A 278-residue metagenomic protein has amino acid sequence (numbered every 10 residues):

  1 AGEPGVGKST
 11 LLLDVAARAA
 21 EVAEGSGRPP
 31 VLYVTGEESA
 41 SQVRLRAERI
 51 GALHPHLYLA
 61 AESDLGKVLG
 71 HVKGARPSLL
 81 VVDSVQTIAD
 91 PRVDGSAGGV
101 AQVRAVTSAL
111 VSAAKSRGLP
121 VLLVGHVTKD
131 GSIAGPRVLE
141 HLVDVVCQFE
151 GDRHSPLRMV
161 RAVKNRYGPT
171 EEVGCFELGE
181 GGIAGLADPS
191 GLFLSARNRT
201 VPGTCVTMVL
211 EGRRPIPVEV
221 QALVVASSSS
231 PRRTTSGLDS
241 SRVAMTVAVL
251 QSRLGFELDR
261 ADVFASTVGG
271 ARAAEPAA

Functional and structural regions predicted by a protein language model:
E3-V6, T10-S112, S252, D262-G269: Conserved inter-motif catalytic segment of the P-loop NTP-binding fold
P4, T35, H71-V72, R137 (+6 more regions): Replace "in large, NTP-powered and nucleic-acid-processing enzymes" with "in large, NTP-powered factors and other
P4-V6, E37-S41, R49-A52, S63-K67 (+9 more regions): Conserved nucleotide-binding/hydrolysis micro-motifs of P-loop NTPases
R28-P29, P55, G118-L119, H141-V145 (+3 more regions): Short glycine-/polar-rich loops that comprise or flank the Walker A/P-loop and associated switch/sensor motifs
A47, S132-L142: Short regulatory helix/loop adjacent to the ATP-binding pocket of P-loop NTPases
K73-L79, Q86, G151-S240: Conserved P-loop NTPase
A101-L122, H126, L142-R153, Q251: Substrate-engagement module of ASCE P-loop NTPases
T235-A278: Terminal-proximal interaction/regulatory segments of ATP-powered molecular machines
